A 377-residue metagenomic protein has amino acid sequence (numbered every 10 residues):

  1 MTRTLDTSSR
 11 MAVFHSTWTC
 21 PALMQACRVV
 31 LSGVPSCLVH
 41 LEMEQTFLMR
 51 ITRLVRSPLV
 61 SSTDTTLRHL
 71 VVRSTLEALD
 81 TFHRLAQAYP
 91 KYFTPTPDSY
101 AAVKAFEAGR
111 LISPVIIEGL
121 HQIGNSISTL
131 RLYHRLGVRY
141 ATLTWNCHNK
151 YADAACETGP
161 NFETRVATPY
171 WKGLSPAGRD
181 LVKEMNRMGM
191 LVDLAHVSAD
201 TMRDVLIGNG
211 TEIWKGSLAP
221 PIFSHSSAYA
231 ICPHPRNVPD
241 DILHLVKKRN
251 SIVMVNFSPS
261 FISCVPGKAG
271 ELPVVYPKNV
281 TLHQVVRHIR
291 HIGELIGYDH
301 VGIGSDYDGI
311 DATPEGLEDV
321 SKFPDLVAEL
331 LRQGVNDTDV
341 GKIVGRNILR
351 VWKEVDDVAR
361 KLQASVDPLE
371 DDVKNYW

Functional and structural regions predicted by a protein language model:
M1-A167, D180-K183, R187, D204 (+2 more regions): N-terminal hydrophobic targeting/anchoring segments and the immediately downstream early-domain regions of hydrolases
K172-I213, S217-H234: Extracytoplasmic, non-cytosolic globular domains
